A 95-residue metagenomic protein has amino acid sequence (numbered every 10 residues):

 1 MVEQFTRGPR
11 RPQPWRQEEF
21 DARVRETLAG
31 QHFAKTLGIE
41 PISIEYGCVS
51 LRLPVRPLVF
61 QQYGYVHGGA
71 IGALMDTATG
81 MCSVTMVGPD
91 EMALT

Functional and structural regions predicted by a protein language model:
M1-T95: Terminal targeting signals and extreme-terminal segments of soluble enzymes
